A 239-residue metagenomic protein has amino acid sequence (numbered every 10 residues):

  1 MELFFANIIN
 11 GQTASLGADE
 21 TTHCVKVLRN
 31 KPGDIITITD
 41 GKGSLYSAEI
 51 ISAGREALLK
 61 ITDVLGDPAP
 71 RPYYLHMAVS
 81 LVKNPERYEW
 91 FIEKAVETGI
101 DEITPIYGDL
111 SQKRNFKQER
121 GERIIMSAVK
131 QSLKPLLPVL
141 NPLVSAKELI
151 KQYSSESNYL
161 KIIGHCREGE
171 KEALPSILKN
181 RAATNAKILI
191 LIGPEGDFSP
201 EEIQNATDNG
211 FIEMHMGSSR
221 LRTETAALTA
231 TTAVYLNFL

Functional and structural regions predicted by a protein language model:
M1-D67: N-terminal positively charged helical leader segments and presequences
I8, A18-D19, G41, L81 (+3 more regions): Fold-independent oxyanion-binding glycine-rich loops and adjacent beta-strand/coil segments at enzyme active sites
A14-L16, P72-M77, A186-L189, D208-M216: Glycine/charged-rich beta-loop-alpha catalytic/anionic-binding loops adjacent to active sites
V64, G108-S111, S218: Short, ordered loop/turn segments at secondary-structure junctions
A69-I163: RNA substrate-binding interface of SAM-dependent RNA methyltransferases
K161-I203, F211-M216: Active-site/ligand-binding-proximal alpha/beta "capping" segment
P200-L239: Structured adenosyl-cofactor binding patch, chiefly the S-adenosyl-L-methionine
